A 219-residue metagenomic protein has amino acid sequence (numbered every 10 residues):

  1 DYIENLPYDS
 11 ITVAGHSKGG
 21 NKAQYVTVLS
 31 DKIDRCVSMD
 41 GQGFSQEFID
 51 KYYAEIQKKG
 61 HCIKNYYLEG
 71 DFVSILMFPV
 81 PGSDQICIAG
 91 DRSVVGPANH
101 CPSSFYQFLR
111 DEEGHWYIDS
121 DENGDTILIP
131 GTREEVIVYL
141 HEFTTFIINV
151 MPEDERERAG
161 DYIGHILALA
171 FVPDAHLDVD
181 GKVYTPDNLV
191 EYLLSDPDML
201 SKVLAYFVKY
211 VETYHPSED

Functional and structural regions predicted by a protein language model:
D1-S10, L29-D219: Alpha/beta hydrolase fold serine-hydrolase catalytic domain that processes acyl esters and thioesters
A14-G19, A23: Gly/Ala-rich beta-loop-alpha elbow adjacent to hydrolase catalytic centers
A23-L29: Short glycine-enriched nucleophile-adjacent loop and the immediately C-terminal alpha-helix near the catalytic center
